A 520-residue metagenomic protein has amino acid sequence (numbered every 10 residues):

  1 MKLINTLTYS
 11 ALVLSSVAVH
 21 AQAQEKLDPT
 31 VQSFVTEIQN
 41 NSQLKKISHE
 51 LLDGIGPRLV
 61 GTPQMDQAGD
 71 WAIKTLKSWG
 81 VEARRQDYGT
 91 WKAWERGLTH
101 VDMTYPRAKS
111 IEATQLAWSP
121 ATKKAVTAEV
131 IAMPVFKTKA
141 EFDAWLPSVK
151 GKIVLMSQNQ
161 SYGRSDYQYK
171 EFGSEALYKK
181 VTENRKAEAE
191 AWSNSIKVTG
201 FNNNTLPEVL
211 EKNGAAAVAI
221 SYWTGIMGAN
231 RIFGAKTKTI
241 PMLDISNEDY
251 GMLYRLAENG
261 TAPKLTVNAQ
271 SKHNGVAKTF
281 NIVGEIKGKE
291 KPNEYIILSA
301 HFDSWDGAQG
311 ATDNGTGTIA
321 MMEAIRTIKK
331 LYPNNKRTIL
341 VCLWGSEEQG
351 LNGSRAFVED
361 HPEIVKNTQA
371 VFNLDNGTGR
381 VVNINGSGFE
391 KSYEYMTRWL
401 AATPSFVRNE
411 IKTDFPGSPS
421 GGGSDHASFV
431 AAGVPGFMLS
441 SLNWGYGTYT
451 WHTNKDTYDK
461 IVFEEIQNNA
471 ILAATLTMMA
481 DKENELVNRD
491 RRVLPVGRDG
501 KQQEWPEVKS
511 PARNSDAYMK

Functional and structural regions predicted by a protein language model:
M1-Q24: Bacterial Sec-dependent N-terminal signal peptides
L27-D28, S33, N40, H49 (+1 more regions): Noncatalytic luminal/extracellular "stalk/propeptide" segments of secretory-pathway proteins
L27-T30, E112, W118-D143, R231-A311 (+1 more regions): Soluble metallo-hydrolase cores and metallopeptidase-like ectodomains found primarily in the secretory/periplasmic
L27-T62, Y88, L98, G225-G234 (+5 more regions): N-terminal capping segment at the start of a domain
V31-Q39, G54-P63, H100, A117 (+11 more regions): Second-shell loop/turn segments in exported
I47-L52, R85, A132, I153-S157 (+10 more regions): Structural recognition of the beta-strand scaffold that forms the well-ordered cores of secreted hydrolase catalytic
A108-S110, K123, A128, P147 (+5 more regions): Metal-dependent peptidase/peptidase-like ectodomains
P241-I245, M252-R255, R326, Y446-K520: His/Asp/Glu-rich mid-to-C-terminal helical/loop segments that flank catalytic regions of hydrolases
